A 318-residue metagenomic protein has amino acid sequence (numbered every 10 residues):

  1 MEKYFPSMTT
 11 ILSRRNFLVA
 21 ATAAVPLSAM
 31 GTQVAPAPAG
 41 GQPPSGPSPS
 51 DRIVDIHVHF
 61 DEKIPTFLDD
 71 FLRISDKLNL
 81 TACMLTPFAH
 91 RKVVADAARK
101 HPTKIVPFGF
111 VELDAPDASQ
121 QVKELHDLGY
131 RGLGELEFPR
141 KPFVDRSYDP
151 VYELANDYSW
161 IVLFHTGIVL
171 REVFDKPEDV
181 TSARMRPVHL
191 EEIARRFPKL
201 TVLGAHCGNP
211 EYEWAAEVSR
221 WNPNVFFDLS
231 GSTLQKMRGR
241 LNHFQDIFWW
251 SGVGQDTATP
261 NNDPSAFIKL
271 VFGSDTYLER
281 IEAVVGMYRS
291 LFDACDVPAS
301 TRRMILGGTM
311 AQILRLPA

Functional and structural regions predicted by a protein language model:
E2-I56, P65-A82, T86, K92 (+2 more regions): Mid-to-C-terminal alpha-helical segments outside catalytic/metal-binding sites
G31, A35-P150, L154, Y158 (+2 more regions): Mid-domain alpha/beta scaffold segments of enzyme catalytic cores
G46-P47, G132, D145-V271: Catalytic pocket-lining loop regions of alpha/beta-barrel enzymes, especially the amidohydrolase/enolase/GH5 lineages
S50, K77-L78, P102-K104, V169-P177 (+2 more regions): Active-site gating loops and adjacent loop-to-helix segments of metal-dependent hydrolytic enzymes
V54-I56, M84-T86, F108, G134 (+3 more regions): Active-site neighborhood of phospho(di)ester-bond hydrolases with catalytic His/Asp-centered motifs
H59, A89, P139, G167-V169 (+3 more regions): Catalytic metal-binding/acid-base residues of hydrolase active sites
E62, L113-P116, R140-P142, L170-R171 (+3 more regions): Short, small-residue-enriched loops and turns at beta-alpha junctions that line or gate enzyme active sites
Q120-D127, L241-Q245, P317: Short, surface-exposed amphipathic charged segments that create phosphate/polyanion-binding patches used for binding
